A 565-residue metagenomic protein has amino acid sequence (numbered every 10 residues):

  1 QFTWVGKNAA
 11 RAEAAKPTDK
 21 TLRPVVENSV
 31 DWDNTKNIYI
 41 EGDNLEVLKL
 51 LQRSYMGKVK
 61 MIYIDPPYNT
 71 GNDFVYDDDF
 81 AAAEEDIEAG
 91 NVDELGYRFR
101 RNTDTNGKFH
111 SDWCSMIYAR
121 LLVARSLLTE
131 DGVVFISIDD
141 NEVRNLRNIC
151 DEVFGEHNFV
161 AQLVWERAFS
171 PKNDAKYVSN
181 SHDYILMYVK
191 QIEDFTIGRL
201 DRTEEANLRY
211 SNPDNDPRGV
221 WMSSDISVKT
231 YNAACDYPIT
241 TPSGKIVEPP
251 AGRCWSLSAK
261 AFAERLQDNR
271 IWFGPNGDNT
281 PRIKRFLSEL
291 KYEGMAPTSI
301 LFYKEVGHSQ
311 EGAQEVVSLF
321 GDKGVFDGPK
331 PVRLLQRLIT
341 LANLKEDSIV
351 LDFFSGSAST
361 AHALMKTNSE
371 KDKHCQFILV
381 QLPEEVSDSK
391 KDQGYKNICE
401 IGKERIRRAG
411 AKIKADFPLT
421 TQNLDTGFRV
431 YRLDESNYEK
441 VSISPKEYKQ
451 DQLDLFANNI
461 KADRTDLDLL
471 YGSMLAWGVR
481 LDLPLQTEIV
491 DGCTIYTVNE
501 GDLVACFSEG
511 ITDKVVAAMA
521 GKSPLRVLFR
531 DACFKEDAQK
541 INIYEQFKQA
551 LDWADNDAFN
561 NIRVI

Functional and structural regions predicted by a protein language model:
Q1-Y63, Y68-A119, K540-A558: DnaQ-like (DEDDh/DEDDy) 3′-5′ exonuclease domain used for proofreading and 3′-end trimming on nucleic acids
W4, D78-E85, C114, N141-L146 (+2 more regions): Conserved S-adenosyl-L-methionine
S29-R53, E305, Q310-D347, K366: Glycine-rich adenosyl-nucleotide cofactor-binding module
M56-V133, N141, H182-D183, I197-K229 (+4 more regions): SAM-dependent methyltransferase catalytic-core segment centered on the flexible catalytic loop and adjoining short
E130-D131, D140-R199: Signature of N6-adenine DNA methyltransferases within the class I
V189-G321, P331: Active-site-adjacent helix-turn-beta-strand microarchitecture at beta-sheet edges that either contains or buttresses
K366-I565: PRPP-dependent phosphoribosyltransferase catalytic core
